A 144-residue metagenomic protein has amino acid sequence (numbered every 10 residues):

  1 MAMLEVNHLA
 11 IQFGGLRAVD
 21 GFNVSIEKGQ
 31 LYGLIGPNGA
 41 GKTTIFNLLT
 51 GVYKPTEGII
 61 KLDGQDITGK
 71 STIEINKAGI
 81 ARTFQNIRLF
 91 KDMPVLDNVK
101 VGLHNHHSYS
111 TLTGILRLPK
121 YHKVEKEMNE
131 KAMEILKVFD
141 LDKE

Functional and structural regions predicted by a protein language model:
L4-V6, V19: Conserved structural motif at the start of ABC-family nucleotide-binding domains
Y32-P37: The feature captures the beta-strand-to-loop junction immediately N-terminal to the Walker
T50: Helix-to-loop junction immediately C-terminal to a conserved catalytic motif
K54, D66-I87, Y121-N129: ABC ATPase NBD coupling module
G58-Q65, K77-A78, L136-V138: Conserved ABC transporter NBD signature motif
M93-I115: Short coil-to-helix segment of the ABC ATPase nucleotide-binding domain corresponding to the Q-loop/switch region
L112-E144: Conserved ABC ATPase "signature" region
